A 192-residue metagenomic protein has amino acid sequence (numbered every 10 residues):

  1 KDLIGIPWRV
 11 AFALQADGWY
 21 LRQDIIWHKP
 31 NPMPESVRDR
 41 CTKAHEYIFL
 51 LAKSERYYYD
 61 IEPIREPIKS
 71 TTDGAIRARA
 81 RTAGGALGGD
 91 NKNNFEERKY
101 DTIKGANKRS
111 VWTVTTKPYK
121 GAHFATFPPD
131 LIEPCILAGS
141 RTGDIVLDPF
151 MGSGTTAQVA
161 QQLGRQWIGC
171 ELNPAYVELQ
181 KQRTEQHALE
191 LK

Functional and structural regions predicted by a protein language model:
K1-L189: Core catalytic lobe of class I
K192: SAM-dependent methyltransferase catalytic region
